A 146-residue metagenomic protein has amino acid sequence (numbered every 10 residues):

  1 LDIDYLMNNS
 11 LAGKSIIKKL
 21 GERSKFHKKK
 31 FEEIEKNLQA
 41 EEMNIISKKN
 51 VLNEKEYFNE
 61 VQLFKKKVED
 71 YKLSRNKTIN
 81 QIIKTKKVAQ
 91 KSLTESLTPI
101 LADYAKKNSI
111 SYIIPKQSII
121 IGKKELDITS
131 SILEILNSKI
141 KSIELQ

Functional and structural regions predicted by a protein language model:
L1-Q146: Amphipathic, charged alpha-helical segments and their helix-to-coil junctions in extracytoplasmic/peripheral assemblies
